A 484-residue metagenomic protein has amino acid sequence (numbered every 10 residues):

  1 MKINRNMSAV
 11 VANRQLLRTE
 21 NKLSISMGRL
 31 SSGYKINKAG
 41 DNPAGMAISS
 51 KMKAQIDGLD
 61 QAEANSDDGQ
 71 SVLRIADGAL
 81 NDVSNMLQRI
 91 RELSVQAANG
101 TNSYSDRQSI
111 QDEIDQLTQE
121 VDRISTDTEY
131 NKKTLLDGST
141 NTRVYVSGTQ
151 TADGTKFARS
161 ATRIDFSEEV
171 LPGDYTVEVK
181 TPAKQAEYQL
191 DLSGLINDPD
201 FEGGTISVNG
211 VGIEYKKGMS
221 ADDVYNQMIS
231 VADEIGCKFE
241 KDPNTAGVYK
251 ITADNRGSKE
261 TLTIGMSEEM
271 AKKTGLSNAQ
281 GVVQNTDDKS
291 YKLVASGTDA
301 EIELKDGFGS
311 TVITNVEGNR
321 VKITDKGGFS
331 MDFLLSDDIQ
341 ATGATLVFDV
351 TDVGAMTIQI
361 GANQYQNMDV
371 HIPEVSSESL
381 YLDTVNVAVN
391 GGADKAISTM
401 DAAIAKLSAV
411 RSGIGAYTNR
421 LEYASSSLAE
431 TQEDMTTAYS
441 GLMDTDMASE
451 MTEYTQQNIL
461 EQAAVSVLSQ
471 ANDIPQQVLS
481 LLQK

Functional and structural regions predicted by a protein language model:
M1-K484: Primary detection of the long, small/polar-rich alpha-helical "axial" segments characteristic of bacterial flagellar
